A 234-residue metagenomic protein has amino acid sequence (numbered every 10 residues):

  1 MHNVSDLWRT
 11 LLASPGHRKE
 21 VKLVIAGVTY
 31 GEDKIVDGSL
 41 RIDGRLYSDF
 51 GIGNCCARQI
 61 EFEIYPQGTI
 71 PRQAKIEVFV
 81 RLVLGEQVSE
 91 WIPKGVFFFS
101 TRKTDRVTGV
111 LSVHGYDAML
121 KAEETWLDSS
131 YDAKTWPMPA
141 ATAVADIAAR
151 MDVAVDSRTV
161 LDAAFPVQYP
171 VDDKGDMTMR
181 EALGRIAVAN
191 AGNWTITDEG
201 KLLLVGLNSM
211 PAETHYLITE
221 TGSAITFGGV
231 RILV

Functional and structural regions predicted by a protein language model:
M1-K134, D172-D173, L183-A191, I196 (+3 more regions): Assembly/oligomerization scaffold segments
Y47-D49, K121-D146, R158-R185, N208-E213: Short acidic/polar beta-strand-loop edge motifs in secreted extracellular and Gram-negative envelope-associated
D105, V153-L161, V188-L203: Short, well-structured beta-strand/strand-turn elements
L111-V113, L202-V205: Generic detector of short, aliphatic-rich beta-strand segments that form the cores of beta-sheets in diverse domain
A118, E199-K201, L207-S209: An acidic- and aromatic-residue-enriched active-site/binding cleft used to recognize and process polar
